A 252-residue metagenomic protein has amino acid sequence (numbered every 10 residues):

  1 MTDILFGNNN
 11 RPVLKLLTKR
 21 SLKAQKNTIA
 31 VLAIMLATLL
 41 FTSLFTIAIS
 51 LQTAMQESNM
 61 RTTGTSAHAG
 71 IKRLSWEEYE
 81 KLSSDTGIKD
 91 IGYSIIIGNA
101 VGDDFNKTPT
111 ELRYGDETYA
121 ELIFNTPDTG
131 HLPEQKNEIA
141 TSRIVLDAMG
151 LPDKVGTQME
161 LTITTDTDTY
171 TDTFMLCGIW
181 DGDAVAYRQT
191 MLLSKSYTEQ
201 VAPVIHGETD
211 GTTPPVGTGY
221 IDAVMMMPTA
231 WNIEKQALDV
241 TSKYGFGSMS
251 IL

Functional and structural regions predicted by a protein language model:
M1-L39: N-terminal Sec/SRP start-transfer signal
I4-L5, A30, I34, T38-F41 (+4 more regions): A near-ubiquitous, low-amplitude feature marking generic local secondary-structure context
K23-T28, L32, L36-G64: Alpha-helical transmembrane segments
A48-L252: Basic-flanked hydrophobic alpha-helices used for secretion and membrane insertion
